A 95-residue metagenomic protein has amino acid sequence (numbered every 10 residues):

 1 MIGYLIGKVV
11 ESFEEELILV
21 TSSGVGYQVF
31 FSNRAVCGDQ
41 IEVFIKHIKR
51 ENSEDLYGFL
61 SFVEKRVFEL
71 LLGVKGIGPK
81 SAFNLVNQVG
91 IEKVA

Functional and structural regions predicted by a protein language model:
I2-I6, V10-A95: Long, highly charged, low-complexity intrinsically disordered interaction regions that mediate electrostatic DNA/RNA
